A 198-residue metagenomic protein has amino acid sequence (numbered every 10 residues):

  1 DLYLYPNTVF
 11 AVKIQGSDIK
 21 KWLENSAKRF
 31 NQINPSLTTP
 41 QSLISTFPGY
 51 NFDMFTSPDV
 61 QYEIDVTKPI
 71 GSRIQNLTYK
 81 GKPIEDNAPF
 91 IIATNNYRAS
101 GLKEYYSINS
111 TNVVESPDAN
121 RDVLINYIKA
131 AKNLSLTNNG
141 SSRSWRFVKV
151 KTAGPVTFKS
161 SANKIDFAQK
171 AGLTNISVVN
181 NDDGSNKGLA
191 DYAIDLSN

Functional and structural regions predicted by a protein language model:
D1-N198: Feature captures C-terminal
